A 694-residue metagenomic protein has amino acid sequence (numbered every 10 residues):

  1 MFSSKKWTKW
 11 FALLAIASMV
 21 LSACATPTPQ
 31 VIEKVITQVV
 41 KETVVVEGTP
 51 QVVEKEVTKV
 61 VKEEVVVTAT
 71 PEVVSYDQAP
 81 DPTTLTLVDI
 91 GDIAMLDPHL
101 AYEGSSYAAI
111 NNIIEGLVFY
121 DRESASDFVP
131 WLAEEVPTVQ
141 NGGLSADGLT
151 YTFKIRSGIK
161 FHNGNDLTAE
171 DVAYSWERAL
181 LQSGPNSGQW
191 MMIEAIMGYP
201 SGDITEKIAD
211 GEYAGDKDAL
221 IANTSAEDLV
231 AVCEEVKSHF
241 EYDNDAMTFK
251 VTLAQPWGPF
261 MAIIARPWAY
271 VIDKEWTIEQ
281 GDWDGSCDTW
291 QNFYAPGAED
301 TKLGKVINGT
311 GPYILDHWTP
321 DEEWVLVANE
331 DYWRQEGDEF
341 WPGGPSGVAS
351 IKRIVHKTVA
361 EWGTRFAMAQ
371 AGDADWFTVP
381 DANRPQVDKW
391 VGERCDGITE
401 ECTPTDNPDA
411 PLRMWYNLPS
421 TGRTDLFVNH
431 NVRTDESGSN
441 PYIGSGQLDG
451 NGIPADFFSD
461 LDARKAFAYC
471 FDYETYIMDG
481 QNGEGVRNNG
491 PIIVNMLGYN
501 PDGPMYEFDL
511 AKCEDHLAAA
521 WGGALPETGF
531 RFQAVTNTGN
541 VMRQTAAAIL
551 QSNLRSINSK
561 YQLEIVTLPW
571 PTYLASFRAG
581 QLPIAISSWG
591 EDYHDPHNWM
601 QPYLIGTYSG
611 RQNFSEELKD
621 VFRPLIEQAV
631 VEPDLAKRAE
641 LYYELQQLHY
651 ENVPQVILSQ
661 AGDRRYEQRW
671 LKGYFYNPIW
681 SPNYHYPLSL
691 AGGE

Functional and structural regions predicted by a protein language model:
S3-W7, F11, I16, C24-T26 (+16 more regions): Extracytoplasmic/periplasmic ligand-capture domains
A25-V39: Short, low-complexity, disordered segments immediately C-terminal to signal peptides in bacterial exported proteins
L85, Y151, F249, W276-I278 (+1 more regions): Hydrophobic residues embedded in beta-strands of well-ordered beta-sheets
L85-D89, Q533-V535, A585, S659: Short, well-ordered beta-strand segments
T86-L144, N308: N-terminal lobe/hinge region of extracytoplasmic solute-binding protein
A173, R178-T289, T319: Surface-exposed binding/hinge segments that line and control ligand-binding clefts or catalytic entry sites
L604, R665-E694: Long beta-strand-rich cores associated with HINT superfamily self-processing modules
